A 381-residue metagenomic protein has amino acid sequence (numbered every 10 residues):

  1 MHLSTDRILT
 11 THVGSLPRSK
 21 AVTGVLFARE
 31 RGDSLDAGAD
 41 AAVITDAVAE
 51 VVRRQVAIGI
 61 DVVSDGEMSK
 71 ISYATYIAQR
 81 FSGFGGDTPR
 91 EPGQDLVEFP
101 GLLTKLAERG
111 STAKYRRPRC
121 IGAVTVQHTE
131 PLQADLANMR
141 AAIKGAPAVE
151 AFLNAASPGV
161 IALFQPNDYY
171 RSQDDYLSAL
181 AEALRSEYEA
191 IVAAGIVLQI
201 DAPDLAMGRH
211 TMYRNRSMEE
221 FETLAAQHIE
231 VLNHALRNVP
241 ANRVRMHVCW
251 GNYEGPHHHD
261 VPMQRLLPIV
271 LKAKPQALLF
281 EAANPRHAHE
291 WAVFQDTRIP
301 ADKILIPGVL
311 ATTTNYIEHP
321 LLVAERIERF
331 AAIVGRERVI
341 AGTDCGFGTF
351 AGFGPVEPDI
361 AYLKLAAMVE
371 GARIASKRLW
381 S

Functional and structural regions predicted by a protein language model:
M1-S381: Domain-level signal for soluble alpha/beta catalytic cores
